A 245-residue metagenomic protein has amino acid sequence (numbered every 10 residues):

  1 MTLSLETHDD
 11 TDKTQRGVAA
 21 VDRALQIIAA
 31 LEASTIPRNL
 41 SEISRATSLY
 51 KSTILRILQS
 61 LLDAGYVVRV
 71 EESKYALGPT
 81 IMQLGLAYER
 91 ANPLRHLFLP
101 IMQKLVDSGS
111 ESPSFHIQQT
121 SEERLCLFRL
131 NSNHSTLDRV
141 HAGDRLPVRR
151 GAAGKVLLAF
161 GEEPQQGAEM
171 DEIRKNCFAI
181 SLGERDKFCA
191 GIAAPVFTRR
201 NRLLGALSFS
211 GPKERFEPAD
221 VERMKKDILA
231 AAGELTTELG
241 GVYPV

Functional and structural regions predicted by a protein language model:
T2-E89, E234-E238: N-terminal helix-turn-helix
A76-E163: Amphipathic alpha-helical effector-binding/dimerization core of metabolite-sensing transcriptional regulators
S114, S181, A193: Short hydrophobic/aromatic beta-strand element in the GNAT-like acyltransferase core that lines or flanks the acyl-donor
S121, N176, R199-R200: Residue-level recognition of short loop/turn positions
P164-D171, K175-L182, K187-F188, A206-V245: Juxtadomain coupling helices with adjacent low-complexity linkers
I192-R199: A short, hydrophobic, proline-anchored segment that marks a local hinge/packing element in signaling and regulatory
L203: Glycine-rich acetyl-CoA-binding "A-motif" of GNAT/NAT acetyltransferases
